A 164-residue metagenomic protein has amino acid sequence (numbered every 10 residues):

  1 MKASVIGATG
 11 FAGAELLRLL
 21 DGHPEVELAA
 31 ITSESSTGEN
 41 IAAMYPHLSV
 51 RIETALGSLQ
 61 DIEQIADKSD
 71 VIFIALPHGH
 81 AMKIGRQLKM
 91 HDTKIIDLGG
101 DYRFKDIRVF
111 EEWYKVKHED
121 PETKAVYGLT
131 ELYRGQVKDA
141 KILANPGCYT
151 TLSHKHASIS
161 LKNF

Functional and structural regions predicted by a protein language model:
M1-F164: N-terminal Rossmann-like NAD(P) cofactor-binding subdomain of oxidoreductases, focused on the glycine-rich
